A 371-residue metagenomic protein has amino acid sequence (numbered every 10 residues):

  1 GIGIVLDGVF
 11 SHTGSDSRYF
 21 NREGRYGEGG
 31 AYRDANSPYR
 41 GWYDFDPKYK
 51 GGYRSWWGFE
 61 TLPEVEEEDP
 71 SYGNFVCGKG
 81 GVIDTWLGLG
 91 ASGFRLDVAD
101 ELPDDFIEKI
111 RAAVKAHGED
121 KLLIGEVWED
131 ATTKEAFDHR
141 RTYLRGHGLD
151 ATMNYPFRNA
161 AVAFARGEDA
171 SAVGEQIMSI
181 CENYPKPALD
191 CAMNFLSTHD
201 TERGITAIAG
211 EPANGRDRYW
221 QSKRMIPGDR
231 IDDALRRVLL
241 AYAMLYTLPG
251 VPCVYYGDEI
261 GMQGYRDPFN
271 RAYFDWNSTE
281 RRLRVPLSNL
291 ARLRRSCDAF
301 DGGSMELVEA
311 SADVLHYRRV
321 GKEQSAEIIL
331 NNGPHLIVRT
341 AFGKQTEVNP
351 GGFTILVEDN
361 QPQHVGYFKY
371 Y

Functional and structural regions predicted by a protein language model:
G1-L89, I110-A116: Substrate-binding/active-site clefts of carbohydrate-active enzymes
I4-L6, F94, L123-G125, N194 (+1 more regions): Hydrophobic faces of well-ordered beta-strands that scaffold small-molecule active sites in alpha/beta enzyme cores
S11-H12, S17, N21, G27 (+6 more regions): Active-site-proximal helices and loops of the catalytic beta/alpha 8
Y53-D69, G88-A91, G204-A207, N214-D229 (+1 more regions): Short glycine/proline-rich turn/loop motifs
F137-D138, D190-I226, Y242-E280: Aromatic/acidic polysaccharide-binding cleft in carbohydrate-active enzymes
L287-C297, D301: Amphipathic alpha-helical
V308-A341: Carbohydrate-binding surface patches
N331-Y371: C-terminal beta-sandwich/jelly-roll accessory domains of carbohydrate-active enzymes
